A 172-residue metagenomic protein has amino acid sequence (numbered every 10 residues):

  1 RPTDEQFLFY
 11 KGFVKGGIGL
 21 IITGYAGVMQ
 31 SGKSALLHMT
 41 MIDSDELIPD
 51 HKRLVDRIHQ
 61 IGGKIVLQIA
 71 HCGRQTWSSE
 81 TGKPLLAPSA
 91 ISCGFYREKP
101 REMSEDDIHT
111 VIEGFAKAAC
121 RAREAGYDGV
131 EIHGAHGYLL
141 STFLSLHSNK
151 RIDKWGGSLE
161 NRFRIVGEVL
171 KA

Functional and structural regions predicted by a protein language model:
R1, I112-A116, R121-R123, K154-E168 (+1 more regions): Active-site glycine- and acidic-residue-rich loops that bind and position anionic ligands or nucleotide-like cofactors
R1-A70, P100, V111, A119: N-terminal capping/small domains of soluble enzymes
E5, D43, D50, D107 (+2 more regions): Conserved acidic
V14, K52, R97, H109 (+2 more regions): Predominant activation on well-ordered alpha-helical scaffold segments within soluble catalytic domains
I21-Y25, I65-I69, A125-L139, A172: Short beta-strand segments at enzyme active-site cores
G27-Q30, G73-Q75, H136-Y138, H147: Feature marks short, surface-exposed loop/turn motifs that line or immediately flank catalytic pockets and channel
V28-M29, L36, M41-I42, S78-M103 (+1 more regions): Aromatic- and acidic-residue-enriched carbohydrate-binding clefts of CAZyme catalytic domains
K64, A70-Y127: Non-globular sequence segments
